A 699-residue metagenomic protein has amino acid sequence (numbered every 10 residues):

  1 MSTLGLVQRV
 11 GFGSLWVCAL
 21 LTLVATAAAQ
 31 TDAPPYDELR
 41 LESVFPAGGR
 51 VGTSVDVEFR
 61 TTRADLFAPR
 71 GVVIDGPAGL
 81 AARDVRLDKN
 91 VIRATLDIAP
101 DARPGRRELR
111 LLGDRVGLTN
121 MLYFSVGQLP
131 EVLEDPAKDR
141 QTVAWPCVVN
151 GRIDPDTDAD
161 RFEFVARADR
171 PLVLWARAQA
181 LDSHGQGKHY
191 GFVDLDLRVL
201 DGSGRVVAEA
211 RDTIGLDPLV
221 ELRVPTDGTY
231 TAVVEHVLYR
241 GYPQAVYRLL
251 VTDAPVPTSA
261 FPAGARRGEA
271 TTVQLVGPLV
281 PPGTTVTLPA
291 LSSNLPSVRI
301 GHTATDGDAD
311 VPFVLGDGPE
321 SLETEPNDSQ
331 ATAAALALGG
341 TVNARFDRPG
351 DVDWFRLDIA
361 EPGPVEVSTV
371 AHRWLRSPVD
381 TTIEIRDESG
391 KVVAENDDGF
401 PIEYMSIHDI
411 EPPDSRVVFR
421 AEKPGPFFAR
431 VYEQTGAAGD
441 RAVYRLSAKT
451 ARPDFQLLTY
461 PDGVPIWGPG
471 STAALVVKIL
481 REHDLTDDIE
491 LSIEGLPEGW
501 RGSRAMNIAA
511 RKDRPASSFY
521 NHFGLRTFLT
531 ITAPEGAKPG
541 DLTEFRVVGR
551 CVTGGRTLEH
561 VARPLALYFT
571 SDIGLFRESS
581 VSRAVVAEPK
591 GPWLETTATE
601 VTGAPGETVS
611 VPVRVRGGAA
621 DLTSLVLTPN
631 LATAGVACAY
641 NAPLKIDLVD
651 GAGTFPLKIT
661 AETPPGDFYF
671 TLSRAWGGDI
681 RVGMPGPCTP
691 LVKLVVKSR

Functional and structural regions predicted by a protein language model:
G11-A25: Bacterial N-terminal signal peptides
A27-T31: Boundary at the C-terminal end of the N-terminal hydrophobic targeting segment
P35-A82, L87-V91, P100, V126 (+9 more regions): Acidic, Ser/Thr/Pro-rich low-complexity intrinsically disordered segments
S54-R60, N90-T119: Ligand-binding face of N-terminal immunoglobulin V-set domains in extracellular IgSF glycoproteins
V85-N90, D101, D212-I214, V224 (+7 more regions): Short proline/glycine- and polar residue-rich coil/turn motifs
M121-W145, D306-G340: Predominantly extracellular/luminal regions of secreted and cell-surface proteins, especially disulfide-bonded
M121-Y123, G241-Q244, A438-R441, G554-P564 (+2 more regions): Beta-sandwich strand segments
Y123-E131, R248-A254, P289, P312-E320 (+4 more regions): Short beta-strand edge segments in extracellular beta-sheet folds
